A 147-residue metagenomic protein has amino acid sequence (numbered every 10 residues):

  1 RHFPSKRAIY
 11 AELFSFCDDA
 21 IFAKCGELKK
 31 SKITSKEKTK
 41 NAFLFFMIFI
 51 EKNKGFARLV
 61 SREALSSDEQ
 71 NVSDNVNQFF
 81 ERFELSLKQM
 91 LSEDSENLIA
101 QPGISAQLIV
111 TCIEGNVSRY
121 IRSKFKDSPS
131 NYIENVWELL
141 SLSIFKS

Functional and structural regions predicted by a protein language model:
H2: Residues in the recognition helix of alpha-helical DNA-binding motifs
S5-Y10: Short amphipathic alpha-helical segment with a characteristic S/N-K-E followed by hydrophobic residues
A11-N41, K88: Amphipathic alpha-helical linker/stalk segments
D19-G26, Q70-E96, G103-Q107, E134 (+1 more regions): Amphipathic alpha-helical packing segments from all-alpha helical-bundle domains
F22, G26, K30-I33, R62-L65 (+3 more regions): Short, flexible helix-adjacent loops and helix caps
I50-N71: Amphipathic alpha-helical segments used for helix-helix packing
R58-R62, S92-L139, S147: Hydrophobic/aromatic-rich alpha-helical bundle segments in the mid-to-C-terminal region
